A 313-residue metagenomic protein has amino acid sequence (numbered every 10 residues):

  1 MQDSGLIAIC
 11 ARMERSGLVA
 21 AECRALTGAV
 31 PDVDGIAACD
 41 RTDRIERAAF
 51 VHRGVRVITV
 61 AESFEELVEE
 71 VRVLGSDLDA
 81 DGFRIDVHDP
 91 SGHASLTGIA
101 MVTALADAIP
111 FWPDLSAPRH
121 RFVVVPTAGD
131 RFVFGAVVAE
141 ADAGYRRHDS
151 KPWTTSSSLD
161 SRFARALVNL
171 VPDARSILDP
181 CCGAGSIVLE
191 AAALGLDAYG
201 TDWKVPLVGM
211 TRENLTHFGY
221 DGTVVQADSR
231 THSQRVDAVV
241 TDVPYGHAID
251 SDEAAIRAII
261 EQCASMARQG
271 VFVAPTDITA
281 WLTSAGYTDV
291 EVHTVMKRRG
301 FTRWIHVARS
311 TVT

Functional and structural regions predicted by a protein language model:
M1-G54, T59, D89-L96, L115-V123 (+1 more regions): Class I S-adenosyl-L-methionine-dependent methyltransferase catalytic core
L26, E70, L74, A104 (+1 more regions): Residues that form generic nucleotide/phosphate-binding pockets
R47-F50, V55-D77: A broadly used, surface-exposed interaction patch
F64-E66, M101-L105, G219, S284-T288: A short linear-motif detector with a strong N-terminal bias
F64-R72, V102, A164, V168 (+1 more regions): Short, amphipathic alpha-helical "lid/cap" segments that border enzyme active or binding sites
V73-L78, P113-L115, V125: Short, charge-rich binding segments
A80-R84, S176: Residues that mark the start of a beta-strand
F83-D114: Long recognition/docking surfaces used for binding and targeting
